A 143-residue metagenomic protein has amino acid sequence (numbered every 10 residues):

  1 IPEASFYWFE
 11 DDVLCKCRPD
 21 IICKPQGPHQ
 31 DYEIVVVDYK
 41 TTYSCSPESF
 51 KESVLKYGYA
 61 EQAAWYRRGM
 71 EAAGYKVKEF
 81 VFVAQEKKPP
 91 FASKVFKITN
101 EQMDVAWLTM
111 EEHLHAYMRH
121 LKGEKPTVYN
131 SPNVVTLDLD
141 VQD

Functional and structural regions predicted by a protein language model:
I1-D11: A short acidic/basic microdomain associated with nuclease active sites
P2, V36, F80-F82: Conserved beta-strand scaffold positions in the cores of enzyme catalytic domains, especially in NTP/NDP-utilizing
Y7-F9, I22-Q26, V83-Q85: A generic structural motif
W8-F9, T42-C45, W65: Short, catalytically relevant binding-site loops at active-site mouths
E10-D12, G27-E33, G74-K76: Short, solvent-exposed loop/turn segments that connect beta-strands within catalytic domains and beta-strand-rich
D11-C17, P25, Y43, S131-Q142: Glycosyltransferase-associated regions of secretory-pathway enzymes, highlighting luminal stem/catalytic domains
C17-E52: Conserved catalytic cores of phosphodiester-cleaving nucleases, focusing on short active-site segments
S53-A60, W65-D143: Metal-dependent nuclease catalytic regions and adjoining charged, substrate-binding loops involved in nucleic-acid end
